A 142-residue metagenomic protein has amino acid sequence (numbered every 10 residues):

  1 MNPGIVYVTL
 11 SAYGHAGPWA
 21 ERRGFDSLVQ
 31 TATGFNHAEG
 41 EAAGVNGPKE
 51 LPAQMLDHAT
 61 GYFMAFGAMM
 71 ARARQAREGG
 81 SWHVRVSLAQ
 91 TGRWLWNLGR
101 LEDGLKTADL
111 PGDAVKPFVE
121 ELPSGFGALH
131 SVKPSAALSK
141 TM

Functional and structural regions predicted by a protein language model:
M1-S139: Active-site-adjacent "lid/gating" segments in soluble enzymes
